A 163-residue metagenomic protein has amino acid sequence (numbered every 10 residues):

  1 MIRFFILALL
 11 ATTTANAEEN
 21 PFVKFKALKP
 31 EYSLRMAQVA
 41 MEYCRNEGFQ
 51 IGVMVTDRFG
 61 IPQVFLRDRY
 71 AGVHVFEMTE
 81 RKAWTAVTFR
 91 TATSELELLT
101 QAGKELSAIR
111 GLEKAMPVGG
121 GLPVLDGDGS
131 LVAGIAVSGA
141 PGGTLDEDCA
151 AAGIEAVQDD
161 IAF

Functional and structural regions predicted by a protein language model:
F4-T13: Sec-dependent N-terminal signal peptides
E18-F163: Flexible, solvent-exposed loop/hinge segments and secondary-structure transition points
